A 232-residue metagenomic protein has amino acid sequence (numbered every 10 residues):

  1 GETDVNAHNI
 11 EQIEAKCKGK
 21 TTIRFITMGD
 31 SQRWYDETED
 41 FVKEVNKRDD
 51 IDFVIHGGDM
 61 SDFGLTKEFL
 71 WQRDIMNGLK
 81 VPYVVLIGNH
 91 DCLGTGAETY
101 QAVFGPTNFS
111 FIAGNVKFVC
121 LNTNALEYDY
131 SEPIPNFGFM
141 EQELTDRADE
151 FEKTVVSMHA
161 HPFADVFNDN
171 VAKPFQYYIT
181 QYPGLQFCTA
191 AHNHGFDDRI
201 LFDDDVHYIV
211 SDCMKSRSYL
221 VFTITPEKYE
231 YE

Functional and structural regions predicted by a protein language model:
G1-W71: N-terminal active-site segment of His-dependent metallophosphoesterases
D4, N9, T66-K153, V171-F187 (+1 more regions): Extended active-site neighborhood of metal-dependent phosphoesterases/phosphodiesterases
F25, V54, F118, T154-V155: Hydrophobic beta-strand anchors of alpha/beta hydrolase catalytic cores
D30, G58-D59, G88-N89, H159 (+1 more regions): Active-site glycine-centered loops adjacent to acidic/histidine catalytic or metal-binding residues that shape
R33, S61-D62, D91, P162 (+1 more regions): Short active-site segment of divalent metal-dependent hydrolases/proteases that encodes the spacing between
G57-G58, N122-A125, A160: Short, histidine-centered active-site or binding-site loop motifs used for metal coordination, general acid-base
A164-V166: Short, solvent-exposed loop/turn segments at secondary-structure junctions
